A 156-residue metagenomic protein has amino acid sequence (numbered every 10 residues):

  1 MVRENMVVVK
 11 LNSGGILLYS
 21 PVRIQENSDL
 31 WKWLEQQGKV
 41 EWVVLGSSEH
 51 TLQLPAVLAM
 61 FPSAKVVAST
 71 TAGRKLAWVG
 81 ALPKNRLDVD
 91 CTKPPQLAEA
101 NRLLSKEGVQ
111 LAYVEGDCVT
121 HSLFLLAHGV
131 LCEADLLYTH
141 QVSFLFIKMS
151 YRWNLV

Functional and structural regions predicted by a protein language model:
M1-D29, L82-L155: Catalytic core of the metallo-beta-lactamase
R3-K10, S48-L52, A56-M60, V67-A68 (+4 more regions): Non-transmembrane, interaction-prone segments in cytosolic or luminal domains
V22-A68: Active-site metal-binding motif and surrounding structural segment of the metallo-beta-lactamase
E26-N27, S48-Q53, G73-A77, Y138-Q141: Active-site environment of divalent metal-dependent phosphoester hydrolases
L58-P95, Q110: Binuclear metal-dependent hydrolase catalytic cores
